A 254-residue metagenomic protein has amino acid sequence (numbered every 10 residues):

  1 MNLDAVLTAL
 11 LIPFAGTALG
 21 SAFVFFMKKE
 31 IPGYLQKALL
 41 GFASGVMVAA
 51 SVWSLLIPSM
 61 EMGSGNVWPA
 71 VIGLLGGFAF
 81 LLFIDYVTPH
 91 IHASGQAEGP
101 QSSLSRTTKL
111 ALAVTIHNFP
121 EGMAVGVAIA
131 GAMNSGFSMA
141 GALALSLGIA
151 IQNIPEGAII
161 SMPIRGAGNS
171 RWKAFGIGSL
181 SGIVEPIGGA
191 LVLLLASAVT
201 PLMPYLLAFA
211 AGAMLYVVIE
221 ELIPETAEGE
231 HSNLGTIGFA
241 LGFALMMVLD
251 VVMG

Functional and structural regions predicted by a protein language model:
M1-G254: Intrinsically disordered, metal-sensing/regulatory segments
